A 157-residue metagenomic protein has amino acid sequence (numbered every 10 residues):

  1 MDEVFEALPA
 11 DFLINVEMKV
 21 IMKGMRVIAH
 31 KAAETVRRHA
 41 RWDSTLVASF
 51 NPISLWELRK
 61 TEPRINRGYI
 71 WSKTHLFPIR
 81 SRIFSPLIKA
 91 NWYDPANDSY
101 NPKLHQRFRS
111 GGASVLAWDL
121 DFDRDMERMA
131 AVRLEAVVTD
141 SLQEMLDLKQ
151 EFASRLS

Functional and structural regions predicted by a protein language model:
D2-S157: Short loop-to-alpha-helix "cap/lid" segments that border enzyme active sites across diverse enzyme classes
